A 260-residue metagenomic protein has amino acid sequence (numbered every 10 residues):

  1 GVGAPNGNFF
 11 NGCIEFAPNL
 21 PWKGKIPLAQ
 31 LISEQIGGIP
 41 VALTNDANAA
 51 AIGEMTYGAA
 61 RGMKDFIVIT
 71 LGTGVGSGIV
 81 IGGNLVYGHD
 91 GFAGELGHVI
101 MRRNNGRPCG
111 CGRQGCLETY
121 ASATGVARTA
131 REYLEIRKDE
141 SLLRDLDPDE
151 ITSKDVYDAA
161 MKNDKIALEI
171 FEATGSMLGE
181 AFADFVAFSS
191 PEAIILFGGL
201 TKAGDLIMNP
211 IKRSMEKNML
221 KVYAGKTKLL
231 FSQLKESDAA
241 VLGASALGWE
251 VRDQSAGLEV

Functional and structural regions predicted by a protein language model:
G1-P27, A193, G198: Short beta-strand-loop/turn "lid" adjacent to the catalytic site in phosphate-handling enzymes
F9-N11, Q30-V41, G53-M63, R103-C109 (+1 more regions): ATP-binding/phosphotransfer module of carbohydrate and carboxylate kinases, centering on a glycine-rich
F10, N45, I81-G82: A cytosolic small-molecule/anion-sensing beta-strand core signal
F16-W22, Y57-M63, G82-D90, S214-E216: A glycine- and small-aliphatic-rich helix-loop capping segment at beta-alpha/alpha-beta transitions that lines
P27-L28, A49: Alpha-helical recognition/docking segments in bacterial nutrient-uptake and carbohydrate-utilization systems
N45-G53: A glycine-rich, Thr/Ser-enriched phosphate-binding loop motif common to dinucleotide/cofactor-binding enzymes
D46, G72, A244: Active-site glycine-centered loops adjacent to acidic/histidine catalytic or metal-binding residues that shape
R61-Y120: Glycine-rich phosphate-binding loop of actin/hexokinase-like ATP-binding domains
